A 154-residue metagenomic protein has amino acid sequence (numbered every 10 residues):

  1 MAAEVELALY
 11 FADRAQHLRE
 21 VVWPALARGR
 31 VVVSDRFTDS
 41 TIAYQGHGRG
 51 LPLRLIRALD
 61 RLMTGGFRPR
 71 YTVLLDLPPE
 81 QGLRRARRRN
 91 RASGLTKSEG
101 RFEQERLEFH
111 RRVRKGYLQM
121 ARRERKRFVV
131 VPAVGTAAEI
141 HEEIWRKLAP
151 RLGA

Functional and structural regions predicted by a protein language model:
M1-T64, E143: ATP-dependent small-molecule kinase phosphotransfer cores that center on conserved nucleotide phosphate-binding segments
F11-A15, G66-L74, E108-V113: Low-complexity, flexible helical/coil segments
D13, F37, L77-P78, P132-T136: Short beta->alpha linker loops
W23-P24, M63-G65, L74, S93 (+1 more regions): Short secondary-structure boundary/capping segments
G29, P69, R125-F128: A generic structural signal for alpha->beta connector loops
S34-R36, G65-A86: Conserved phosphate-donor/acceptor-positioning beta-strand/loop module used by diverse small-molecule
A58, L74, V130-P132: Structural signal for conserved beta-strand scaffold positions within catalytic alpha/beta enzyme cores
E80-A154: NTP-dependent small-molecule kinase module
